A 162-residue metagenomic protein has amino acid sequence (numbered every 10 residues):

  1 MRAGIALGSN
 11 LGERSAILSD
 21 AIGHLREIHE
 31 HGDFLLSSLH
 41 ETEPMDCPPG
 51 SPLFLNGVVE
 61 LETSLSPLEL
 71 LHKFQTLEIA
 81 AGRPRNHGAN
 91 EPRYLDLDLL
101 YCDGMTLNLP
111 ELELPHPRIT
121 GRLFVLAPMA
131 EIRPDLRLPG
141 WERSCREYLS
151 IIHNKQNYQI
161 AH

Functional and structural regions predicted by a protein language model:
M1-A3, A21-E27, L35, E62-L68 (+2 more regions): Generic detector of short, locally flexible boundary/turn motifs and exposed helical patches
M1-H31, L36-E43: N-terminal beta1-alpha1 ligand-phosphate binding loop
L7-S9, T63, A130: Short, structured patches in soluble enzyme cores that scaffold and shape functional sites
L39, M45-F54, L65-H162: Flexible, gly/pro- and Lys/Arg-enriched active-site loops
